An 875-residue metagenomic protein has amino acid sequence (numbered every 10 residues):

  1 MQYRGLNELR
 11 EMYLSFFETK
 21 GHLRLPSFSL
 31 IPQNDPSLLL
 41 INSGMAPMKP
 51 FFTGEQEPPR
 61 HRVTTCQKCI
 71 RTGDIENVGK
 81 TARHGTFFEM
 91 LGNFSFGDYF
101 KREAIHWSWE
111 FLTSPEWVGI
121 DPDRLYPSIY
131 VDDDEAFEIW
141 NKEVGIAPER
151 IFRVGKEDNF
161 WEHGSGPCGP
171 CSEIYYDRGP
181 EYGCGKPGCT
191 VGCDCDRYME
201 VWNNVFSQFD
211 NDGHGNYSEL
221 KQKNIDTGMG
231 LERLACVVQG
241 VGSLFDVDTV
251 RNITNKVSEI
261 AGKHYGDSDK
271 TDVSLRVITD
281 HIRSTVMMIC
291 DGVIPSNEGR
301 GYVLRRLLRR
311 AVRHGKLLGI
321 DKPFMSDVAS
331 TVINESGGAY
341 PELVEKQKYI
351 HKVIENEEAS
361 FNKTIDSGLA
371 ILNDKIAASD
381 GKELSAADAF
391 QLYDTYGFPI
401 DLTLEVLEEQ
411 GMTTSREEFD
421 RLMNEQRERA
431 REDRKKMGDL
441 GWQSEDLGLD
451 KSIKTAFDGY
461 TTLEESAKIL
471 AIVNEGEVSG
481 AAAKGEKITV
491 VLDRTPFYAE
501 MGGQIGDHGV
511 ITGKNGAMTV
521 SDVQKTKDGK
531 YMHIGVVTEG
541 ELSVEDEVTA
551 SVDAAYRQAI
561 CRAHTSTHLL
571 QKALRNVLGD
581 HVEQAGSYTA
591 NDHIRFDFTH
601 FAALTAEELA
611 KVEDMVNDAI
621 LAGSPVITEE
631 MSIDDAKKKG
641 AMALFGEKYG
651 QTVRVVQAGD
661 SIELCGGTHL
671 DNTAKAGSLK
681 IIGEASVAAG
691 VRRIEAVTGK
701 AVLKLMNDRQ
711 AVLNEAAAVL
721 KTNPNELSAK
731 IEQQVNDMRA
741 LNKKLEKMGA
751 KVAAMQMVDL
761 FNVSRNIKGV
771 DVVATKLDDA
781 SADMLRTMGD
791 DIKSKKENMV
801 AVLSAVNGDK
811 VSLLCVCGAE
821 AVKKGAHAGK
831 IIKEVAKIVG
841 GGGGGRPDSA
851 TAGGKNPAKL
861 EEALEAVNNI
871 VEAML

Functional and structural regions predicted by a protein language model:
M1-L875: A glycine- and charged-residue-rich anion-binding loop/surface
